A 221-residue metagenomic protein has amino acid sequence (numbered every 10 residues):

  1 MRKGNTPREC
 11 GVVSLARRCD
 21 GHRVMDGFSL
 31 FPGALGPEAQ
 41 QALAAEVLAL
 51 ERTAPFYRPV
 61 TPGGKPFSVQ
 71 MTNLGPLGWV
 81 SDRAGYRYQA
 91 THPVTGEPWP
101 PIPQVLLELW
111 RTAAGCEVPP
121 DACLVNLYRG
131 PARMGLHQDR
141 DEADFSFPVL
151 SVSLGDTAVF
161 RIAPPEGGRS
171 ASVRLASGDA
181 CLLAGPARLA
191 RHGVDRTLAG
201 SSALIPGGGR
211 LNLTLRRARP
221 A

Functional and structural regions predicted by a protein language model:
R2-A221: Non-heme Fe(II) oxygenase metal-center motifs and adjacent flexible, charged/small-residue loops
